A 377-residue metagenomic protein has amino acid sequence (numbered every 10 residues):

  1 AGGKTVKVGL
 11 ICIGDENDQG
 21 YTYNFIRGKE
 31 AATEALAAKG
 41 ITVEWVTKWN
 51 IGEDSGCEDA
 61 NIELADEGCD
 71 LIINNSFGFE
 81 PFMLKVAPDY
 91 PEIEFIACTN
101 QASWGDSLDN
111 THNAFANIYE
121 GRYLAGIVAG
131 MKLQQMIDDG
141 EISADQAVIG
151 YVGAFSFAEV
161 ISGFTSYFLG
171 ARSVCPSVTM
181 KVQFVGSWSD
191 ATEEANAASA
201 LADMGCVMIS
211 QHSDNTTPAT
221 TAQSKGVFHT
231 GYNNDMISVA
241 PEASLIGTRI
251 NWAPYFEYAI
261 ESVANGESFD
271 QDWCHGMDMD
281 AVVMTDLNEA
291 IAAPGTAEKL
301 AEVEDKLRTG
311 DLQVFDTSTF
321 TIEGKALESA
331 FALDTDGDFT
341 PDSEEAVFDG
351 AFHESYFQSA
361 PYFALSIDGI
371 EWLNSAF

Functional and structural regions predicted by a protein language model:
A1-F377: A residue-level marker of the well-folded mature domains of exported/periplasmic proteins
